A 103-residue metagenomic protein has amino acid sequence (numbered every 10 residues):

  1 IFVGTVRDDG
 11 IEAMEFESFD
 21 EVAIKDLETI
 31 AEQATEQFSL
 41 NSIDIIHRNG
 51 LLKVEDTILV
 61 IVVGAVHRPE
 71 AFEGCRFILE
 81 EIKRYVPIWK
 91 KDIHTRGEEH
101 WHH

Functional and structural regions predicted by a protein language model:
I1-T57, G64-H103: N-terminal, polar/charged subdomain of small-to-medium soluble alpha/beta proteins
